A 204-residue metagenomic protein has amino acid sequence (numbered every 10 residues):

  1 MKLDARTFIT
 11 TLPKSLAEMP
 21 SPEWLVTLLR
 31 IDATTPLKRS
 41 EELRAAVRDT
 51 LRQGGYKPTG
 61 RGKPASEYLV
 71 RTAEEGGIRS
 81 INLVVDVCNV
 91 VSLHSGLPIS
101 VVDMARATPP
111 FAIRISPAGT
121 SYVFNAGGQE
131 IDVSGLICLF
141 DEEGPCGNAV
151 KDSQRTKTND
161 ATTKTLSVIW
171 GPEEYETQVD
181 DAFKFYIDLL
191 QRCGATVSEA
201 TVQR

Functional and structural regions predicted by a protein language model:
M1-R204: Charge-biased, low-complexity intrinsically disordered regions
